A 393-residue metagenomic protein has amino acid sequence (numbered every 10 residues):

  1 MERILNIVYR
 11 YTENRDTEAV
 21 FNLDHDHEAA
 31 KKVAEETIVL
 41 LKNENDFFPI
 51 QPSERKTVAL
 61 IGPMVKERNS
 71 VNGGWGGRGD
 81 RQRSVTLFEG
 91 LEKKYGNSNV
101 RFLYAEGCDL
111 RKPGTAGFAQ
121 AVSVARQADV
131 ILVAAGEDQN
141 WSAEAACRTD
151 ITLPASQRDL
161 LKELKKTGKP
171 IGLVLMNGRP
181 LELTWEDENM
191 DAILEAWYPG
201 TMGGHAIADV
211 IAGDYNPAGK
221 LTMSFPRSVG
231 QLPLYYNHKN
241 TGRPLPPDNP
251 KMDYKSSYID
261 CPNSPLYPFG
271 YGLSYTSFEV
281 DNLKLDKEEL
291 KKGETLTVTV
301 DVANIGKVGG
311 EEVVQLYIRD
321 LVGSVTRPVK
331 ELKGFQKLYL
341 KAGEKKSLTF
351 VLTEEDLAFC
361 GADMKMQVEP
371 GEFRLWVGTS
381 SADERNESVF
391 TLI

Functional and structural regions predicted by a protein language model:
M1-G73, G79-F88, K94, S98 (+7 more regions): Secreted, periplasmic, or luminal enzymes acting at the cell surface/secretory milieu
A19-L23, L103-N189: Hydrophobic helix-and-loop "lid/oligomerization" segment in the mid-to-C-terminal part of catalytic domains
R55, G107, R319-S324, S380: Change "in extracellular beta-sheet-rich domains … of secreted and cell-surface proteins" to "in beta-sheet-rich domains
D286, G334-Q336, M364: Short, conserved secondary-structure segments in the cores of folded domains
K307-S324, K330-L332: Short acidic, flexible loop segments centered on an aromatic residue
S324-C360: Intrinsically disordered, low-complexity Pro/Gly/Ser/Thr-rich segments with frequent PxxP/GP/PP motifs and embedded
D356-E372: Short glycine/proline/serine/threonine-rich loop/turn segments at secondary-structure transition edges
